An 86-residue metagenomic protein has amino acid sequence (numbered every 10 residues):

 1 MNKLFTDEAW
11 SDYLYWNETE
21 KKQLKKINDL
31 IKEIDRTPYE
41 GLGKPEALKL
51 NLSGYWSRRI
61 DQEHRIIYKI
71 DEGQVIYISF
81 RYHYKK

Functional and structural regions predicted by a protein language model:
N2, T19-E20, L30-I31, P38-Y39: Short, flexible segments with low predicted structural confidence
N2-L4, S11-L24, K49, W56-R65 (+1 more regions): Enriched for short, Lys/Arg-rich terminal
F5, Q23-L30, K44: Amphipathic alpha-helical interface surfaces
A9-D12, P38: Non-catalytic effector/regulatory segments
S11, D29-K32: Generic recognition of well-ordered alpha-helical segments within structured catalytic/regulatory domains
K32-R59: A short, surface-exposed loop/turn module that caps and links secondary-structure elements
